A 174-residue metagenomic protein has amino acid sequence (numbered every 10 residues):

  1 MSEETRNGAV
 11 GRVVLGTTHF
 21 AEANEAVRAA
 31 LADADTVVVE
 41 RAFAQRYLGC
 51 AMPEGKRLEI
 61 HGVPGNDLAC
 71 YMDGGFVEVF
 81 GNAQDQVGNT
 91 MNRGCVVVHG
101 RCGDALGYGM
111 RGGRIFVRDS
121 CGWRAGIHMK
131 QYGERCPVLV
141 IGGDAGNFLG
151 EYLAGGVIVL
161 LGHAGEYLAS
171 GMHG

Functional and structural regions predicted by a protein language model:
M1-G174: Long, distal/terminal scaffolding or interaction modules with repetitive or compositionally biased sequence
